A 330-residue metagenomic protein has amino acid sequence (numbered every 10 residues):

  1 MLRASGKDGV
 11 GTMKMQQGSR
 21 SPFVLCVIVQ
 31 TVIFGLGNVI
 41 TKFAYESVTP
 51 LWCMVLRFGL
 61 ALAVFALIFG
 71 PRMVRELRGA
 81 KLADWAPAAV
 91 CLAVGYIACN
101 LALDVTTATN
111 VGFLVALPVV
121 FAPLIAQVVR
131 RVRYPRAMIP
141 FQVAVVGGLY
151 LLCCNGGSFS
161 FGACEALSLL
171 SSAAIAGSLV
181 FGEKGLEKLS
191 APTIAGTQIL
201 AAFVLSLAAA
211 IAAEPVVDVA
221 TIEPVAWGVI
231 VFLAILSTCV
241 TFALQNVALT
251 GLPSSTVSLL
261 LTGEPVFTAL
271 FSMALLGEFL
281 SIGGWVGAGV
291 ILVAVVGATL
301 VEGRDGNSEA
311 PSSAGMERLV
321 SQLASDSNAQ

Functional and structural regions predicted by a protein language model:
M1, F65, Y134-C154, S172-I175 (+4 more regions): Hydrophobic transmembrane alpha-helices of multi-pass small-molecule transport proteins
L2-V55, A98, G147, G157-K184 (+2 more regions): Glycine-/small-residue-enriched transmembrane alpha-helix faces in small-molecule transporters and effluxers
S19-V24, S47-L51, V55, L77-L82 (+3 more regions): Juxtamembrane helix-entry segments on the extracytoplasmic side of multipass membrane proteins
P22-V32, F69, M73-C99, A137 (+4 more regions): Loop-to-transmembrane-helix transition segments
A44, C53, R57, A102 (+8 more regions): Hydrophobic/aromatic residues within transmembrane alpha-helices of multi-pass small-molecule transporters
E46-V94, L117, F121-I125, A144 (+5 more regions): Transmembrane alpha-helices of multi-pass small-molecule transport proteins
M54-L56, I97, V111-L117, F181-V204 (+2 more regions): Helix-helix packing/entry segments at the starts of transmembrane helices
V64-M73, C99, P118-P140, V266-V286: C-terminal transmembrane-helix exit sites in multi-pass transporters
